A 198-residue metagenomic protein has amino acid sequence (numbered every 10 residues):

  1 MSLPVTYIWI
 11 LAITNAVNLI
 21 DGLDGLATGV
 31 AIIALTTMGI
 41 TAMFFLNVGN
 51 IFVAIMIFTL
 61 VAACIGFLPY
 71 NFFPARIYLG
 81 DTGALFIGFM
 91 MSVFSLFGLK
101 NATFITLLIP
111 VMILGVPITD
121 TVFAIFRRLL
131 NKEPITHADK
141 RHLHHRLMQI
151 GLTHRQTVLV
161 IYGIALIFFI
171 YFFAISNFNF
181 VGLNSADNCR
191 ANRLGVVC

Functional and structural regions predicted by a protein language model:
M1-L11: Membrane-helix boundary/helix-loop-helix interface segments in multi-pass membrane proteins
I10-N18: Active-site alpha-helical segments that house and flank conserved acidic catalytic motifs for diphosphate chemistry
T28-C198: Alpha-helical transmembrane segments
